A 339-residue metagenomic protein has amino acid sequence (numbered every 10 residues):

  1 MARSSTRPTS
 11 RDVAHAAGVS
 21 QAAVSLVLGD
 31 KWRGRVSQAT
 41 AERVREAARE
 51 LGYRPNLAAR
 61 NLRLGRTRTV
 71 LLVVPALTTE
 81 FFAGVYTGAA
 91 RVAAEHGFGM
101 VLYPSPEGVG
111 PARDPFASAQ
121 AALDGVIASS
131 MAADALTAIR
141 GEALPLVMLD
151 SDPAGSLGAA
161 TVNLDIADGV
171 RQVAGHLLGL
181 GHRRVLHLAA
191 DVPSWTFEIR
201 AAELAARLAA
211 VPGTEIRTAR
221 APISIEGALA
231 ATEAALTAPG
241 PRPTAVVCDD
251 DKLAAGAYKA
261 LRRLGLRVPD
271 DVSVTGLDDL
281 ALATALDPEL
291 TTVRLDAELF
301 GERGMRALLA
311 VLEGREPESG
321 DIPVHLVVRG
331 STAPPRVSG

Functional and structural regions predicted by a protein language model:
M1-G65, R336: N-terminal helix-turn-helix DNA-binding module of bacterial transcription factors
M1-S5, T69-G175, G179, P241: Alpha-helical recognition/docking segments in bacterial nutrient-uptake and carbohydrate-utilization systems
Q21-L26, R63-A76, H176, R184-D191: Short beta-strand segments enriched in small/hydrophobic residues
L57, V74-G84, Y103-P111, V162-Q172 (+5 more regions): Hinge/beta->alpha junction and helix N-cap segments in small-molecule ligand-binding domains
A122-S130, R184-A189, T218-A219, P239-D250 (+1 more regions): Periplasmic-binding protein-like
S129, L149-D150, L164, L188 (+3 more regions): Generic beta-sheet signal
T237-G339: Flexible loop/turn connectors
